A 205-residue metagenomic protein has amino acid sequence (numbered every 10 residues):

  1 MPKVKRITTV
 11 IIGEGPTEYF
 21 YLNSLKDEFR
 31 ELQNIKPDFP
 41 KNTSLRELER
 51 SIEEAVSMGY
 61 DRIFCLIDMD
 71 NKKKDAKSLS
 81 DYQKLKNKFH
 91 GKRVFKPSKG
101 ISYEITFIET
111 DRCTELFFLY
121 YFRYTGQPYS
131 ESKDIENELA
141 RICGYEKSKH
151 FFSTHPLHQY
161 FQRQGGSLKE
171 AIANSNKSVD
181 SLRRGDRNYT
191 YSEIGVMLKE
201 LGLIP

Functional and structural regions predicted by a protein language model:
M1-T8, Y19, N23-D38, E49-R62 (+1 more regions): C-terminal accessory helical subdomains adjacent to catalytic cores in phosphodiester- and nucleotide-handling enzymes
T43-E47: Short, charge-patterned binding micro-sites
